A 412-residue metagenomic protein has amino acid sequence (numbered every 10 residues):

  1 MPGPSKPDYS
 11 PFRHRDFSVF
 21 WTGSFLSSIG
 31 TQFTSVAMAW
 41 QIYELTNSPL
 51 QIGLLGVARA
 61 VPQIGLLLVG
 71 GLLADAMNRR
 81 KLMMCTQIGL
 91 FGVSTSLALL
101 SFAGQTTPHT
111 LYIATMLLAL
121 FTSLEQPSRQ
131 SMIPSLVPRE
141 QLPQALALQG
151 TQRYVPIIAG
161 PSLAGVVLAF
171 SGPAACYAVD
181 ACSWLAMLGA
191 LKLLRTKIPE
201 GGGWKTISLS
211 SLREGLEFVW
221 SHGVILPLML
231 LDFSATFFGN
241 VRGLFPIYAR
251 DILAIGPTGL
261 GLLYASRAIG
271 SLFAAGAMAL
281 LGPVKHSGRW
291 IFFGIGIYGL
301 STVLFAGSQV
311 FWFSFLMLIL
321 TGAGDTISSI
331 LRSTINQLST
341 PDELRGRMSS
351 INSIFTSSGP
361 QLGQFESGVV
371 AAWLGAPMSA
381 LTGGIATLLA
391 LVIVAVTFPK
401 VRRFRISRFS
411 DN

Functional and structural regions predicted by a protein language model:
M1-N412: Alpha-helical transmembrane-bundle signature of multi-pass membrane transport and export proteins
